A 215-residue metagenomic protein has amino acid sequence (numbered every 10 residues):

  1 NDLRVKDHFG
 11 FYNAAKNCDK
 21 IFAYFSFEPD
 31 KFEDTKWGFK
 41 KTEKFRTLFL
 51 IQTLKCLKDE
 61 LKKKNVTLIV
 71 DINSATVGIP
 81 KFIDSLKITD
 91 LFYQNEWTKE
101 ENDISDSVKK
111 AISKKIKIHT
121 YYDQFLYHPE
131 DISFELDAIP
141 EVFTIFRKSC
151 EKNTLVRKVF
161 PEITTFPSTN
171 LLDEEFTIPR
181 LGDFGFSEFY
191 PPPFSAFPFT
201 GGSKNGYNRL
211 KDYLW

Functional and structural regions predicted by a protein language model:
N1-R157: Trp/Phe/Arg-rich N-terminal binding region typifying the photolyase-homology
D137, V142-W215: Glycine/tryptophan-enriched, flexible segments
